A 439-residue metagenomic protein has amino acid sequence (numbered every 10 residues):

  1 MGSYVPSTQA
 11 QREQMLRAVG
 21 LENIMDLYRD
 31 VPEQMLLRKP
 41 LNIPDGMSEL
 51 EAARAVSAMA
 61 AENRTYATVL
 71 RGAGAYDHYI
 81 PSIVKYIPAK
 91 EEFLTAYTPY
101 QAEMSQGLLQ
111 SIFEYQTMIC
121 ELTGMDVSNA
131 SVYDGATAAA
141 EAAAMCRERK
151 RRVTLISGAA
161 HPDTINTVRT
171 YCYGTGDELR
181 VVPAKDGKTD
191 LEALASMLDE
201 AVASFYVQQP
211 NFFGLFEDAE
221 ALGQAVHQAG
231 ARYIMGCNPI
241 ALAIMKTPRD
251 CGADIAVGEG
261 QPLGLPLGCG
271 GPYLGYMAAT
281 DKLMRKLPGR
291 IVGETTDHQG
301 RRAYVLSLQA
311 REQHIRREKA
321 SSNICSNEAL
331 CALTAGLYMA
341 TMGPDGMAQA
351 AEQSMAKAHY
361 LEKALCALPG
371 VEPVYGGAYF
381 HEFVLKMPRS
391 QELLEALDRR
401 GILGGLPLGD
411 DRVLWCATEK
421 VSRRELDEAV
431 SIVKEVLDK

Functional and structural regions predicted by a protein language model:
M1-R38: Compact, charge-rich alpha-helical regulatory domains located at protein termini
L36-F113: N-terminal entrance/gating region of PLP-dependent enzymes' catalytic architecture
E91-A102, M118-G124, K150-R151, C172-R180 (+4 more regions): Gly-rich Lys/Arg/Thr-decorated short loops/hinges at beta-loop-alpha junctions or inter-strand turns that position
Y100-M104, C120-A140: Short loop-beta-helix segment that forms the pyridoxal 5′-phosphate
G107, T137-R301, G370, M387 (+3 more regions): Conserved PLP-enzyme active-site core in the AAT-like
Q116-I119, T123, A138-C146, G275 (+1 more regions): Buried hydrophobic packing segments
L263-P369, P373-G376: Active-site C-terminal subdomain of aminotransferase-like
D345-A429: Conserved C-terminal alpha-helix-loop-beta "cap" of PLP-dependent enzymes that closes/shapes the active-site mouth
